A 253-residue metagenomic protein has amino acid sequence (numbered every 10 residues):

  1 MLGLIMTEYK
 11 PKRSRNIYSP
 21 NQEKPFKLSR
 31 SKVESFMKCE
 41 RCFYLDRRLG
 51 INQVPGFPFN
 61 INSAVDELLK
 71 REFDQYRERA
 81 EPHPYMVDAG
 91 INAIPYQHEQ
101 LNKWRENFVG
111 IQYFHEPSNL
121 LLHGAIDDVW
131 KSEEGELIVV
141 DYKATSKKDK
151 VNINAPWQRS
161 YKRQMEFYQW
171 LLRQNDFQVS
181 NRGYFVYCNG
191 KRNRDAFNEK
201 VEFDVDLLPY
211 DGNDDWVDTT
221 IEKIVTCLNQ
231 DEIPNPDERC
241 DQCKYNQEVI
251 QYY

Functional and structural regions predicted by a protein language model:
L2-E136: Metal-dependent nuclease catalytic cores that hydrolyze phosphodiester bonds in DNA/RNA, characterized by
M6-Y9, S19-N21, K27-L28, L171-Y253: Metal-dependent nuclease catalytic regions and adjoining charged, substrate-binding loops involved in nucleic-acid end
C39, Y168, C243: Calmodulin-binding IQ motif helices
Y44-L45, N52-V54, K147-K150, K191-D195 (+1 more regions): Short catalytic/ligand-binding loop motif for oxyanion handling, primarily in non-cytosolic enzymes, centered on
P55-G56, N152-P156, D231: Short, polar/flexible loop-turn hinges at active-site or ligand-entry regions and domain interfaces
E106-T219: Mg2+/Mn2+-dependent nuclease catalytic core
